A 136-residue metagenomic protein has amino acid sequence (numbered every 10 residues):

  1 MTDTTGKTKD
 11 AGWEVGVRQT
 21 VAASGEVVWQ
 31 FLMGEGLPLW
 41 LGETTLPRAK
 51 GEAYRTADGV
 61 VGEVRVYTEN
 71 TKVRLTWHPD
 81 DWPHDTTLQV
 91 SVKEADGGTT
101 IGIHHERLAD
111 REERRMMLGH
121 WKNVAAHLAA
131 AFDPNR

Functional and structural regions predicted by a protein language model:
M1-L46: Hydrophobic ligand-binding cavity/cleft-lining segments
D10, E106-R136: A conserved amphipathic terminal alpha-helix motif
A11-E14, T87-S91, T100, A125-A129: A general secondary-structure boundary signal
V27-F31, L37, V64, V73-L75 (+3 more regions): Hydrophobic pocket/interface hotspot
L39-L41, T45-R48, A53-A109: Hydrophobic-ligand binding "helix-grip"
